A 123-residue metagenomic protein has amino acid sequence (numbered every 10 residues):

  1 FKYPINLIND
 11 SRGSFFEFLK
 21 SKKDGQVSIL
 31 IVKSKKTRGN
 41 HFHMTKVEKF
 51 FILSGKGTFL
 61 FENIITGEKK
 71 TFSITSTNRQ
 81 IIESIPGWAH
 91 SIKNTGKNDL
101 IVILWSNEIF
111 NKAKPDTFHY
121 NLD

Functional and structural regions predicted by a protein language model:
F1-S14, I64-G67, K97, T117-H119: C-terminal substrate-binding subdomain of Rossmann-fold SDR/epimerase-dehydratase oxidoreductases
I8-N40: A short glycine-rich, His/Asp/Glu-containing loop-to-beta-strand
F15, G39-H41, F59-F61, I82-S84 (+1 more regions): Short beta-strand His + acidic residue motifs that chelate non-heme Fe in jelly-roll/DSBH and cupin folds
D24, K36-K49, S76-N78: A short beta-loop-beta micro-motif enriched in histidine and acidic residues
M44, L53, S76-N78, P86 (+1 more regions): Short loop/turn positions at the edges of beta-strands in beta-sheet-rich folds
T45-I64: Glycine- and acidic-residue-biased ligand/ion/polar-headgroup-sensing regions
N63-G87, I101: Short acidic-glycine-tyrosine-enriched beta hairpin
T66-E68, A89, T95-D123: Double-stranded beta-helix
